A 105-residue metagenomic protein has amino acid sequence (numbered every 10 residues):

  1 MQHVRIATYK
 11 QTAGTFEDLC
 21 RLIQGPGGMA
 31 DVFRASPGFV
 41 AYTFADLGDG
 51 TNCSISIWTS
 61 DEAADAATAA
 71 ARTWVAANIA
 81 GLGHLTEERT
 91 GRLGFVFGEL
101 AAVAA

Functional and structural regions predicted by a protein language model:
M1-C53, T59-T73, I79-A105: Short S/T/G/P-rich N-terminal loop/turn motif that feeds into the first structured element of a domain
